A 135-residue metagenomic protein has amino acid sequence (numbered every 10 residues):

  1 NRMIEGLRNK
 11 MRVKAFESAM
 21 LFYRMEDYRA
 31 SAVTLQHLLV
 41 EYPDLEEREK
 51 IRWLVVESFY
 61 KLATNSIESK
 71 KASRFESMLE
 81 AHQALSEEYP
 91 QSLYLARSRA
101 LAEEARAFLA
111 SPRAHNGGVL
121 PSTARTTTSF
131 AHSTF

Functional and structural regions predicted by a protein language model:
N1-R2, G6-K10, L39-E49, A84-L101: Short solvent-exposed coil/turn linkers within tandem alpha-helical repeat scaffolds
R8, R12, P43, K61-K70 (+1 more regions): Short coil/turn linking the two alpha-helices of tandem helical-hairpin repeats
K14, L21-F22, S58, N65 (+2 more regions): Residue-level signature for tetratricopeptide repeat
A15, L35, R52-V55, F59 (+1 more regions): TPR repeat positional signature
Y28, A72-F75: TPR-repeat structural position
